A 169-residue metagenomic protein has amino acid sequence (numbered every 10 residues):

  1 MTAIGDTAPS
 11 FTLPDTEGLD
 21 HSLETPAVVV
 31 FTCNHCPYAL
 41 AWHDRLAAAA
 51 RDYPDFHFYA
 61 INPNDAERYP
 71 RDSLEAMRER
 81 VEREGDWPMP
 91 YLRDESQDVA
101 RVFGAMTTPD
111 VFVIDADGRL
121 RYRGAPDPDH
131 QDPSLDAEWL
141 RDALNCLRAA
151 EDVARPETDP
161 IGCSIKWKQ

Functional and structural regions predicted by a protein language model:
M1-R148, V153-E157: Chalcogenol-based redox active-site neighborhoods
E151-Q169: Disulfide-stabilized, aromatic/cysteine-rich ligand-recognition loop
